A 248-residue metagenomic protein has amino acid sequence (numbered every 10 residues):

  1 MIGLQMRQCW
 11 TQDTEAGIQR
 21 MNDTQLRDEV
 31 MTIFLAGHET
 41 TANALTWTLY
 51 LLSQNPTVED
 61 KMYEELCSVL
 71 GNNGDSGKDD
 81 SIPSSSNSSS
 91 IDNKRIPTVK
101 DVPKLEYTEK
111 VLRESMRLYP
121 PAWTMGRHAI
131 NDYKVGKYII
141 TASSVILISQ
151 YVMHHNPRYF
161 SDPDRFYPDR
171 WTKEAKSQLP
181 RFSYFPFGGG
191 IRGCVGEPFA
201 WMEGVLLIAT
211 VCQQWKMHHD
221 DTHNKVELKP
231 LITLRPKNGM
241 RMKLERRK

Functional and structural regions predicted by a protein language model:
M1-A16, S88: Cytochrome P450 catalytic core segment centered on helix I
M1-I2, Y50-A122, A129, G136-L147 (+4 more regions): Cytochrome P450 I-helix active-site segment
Q5, S115, M242: A residue-level signal for conserved active-site and pocket-lining positions in enzyme catalytic cores
T11-L70, S115, S144-S149, F185-P186 (+2 more regions): Central I-helix of cytochrome P450 enzymes
T14-D28, A142, M153-M202: Cytochrome P450 heme-binding Cys-pocket and its upstream "meander" loop
M31-A42, Y50, Y138, T172 (+3 more regions): Cytochrome P450 heme-iron axial ligand motif
R127, S149-Y151, R170, G188-G189 (+1 more regions): Active-site proximal loops enriched in glycine and acidic residues that flank catalytic Cys/His/Asp and coordinate
K216, T233-K248: C-terminal helix/juxtamembrane-tail motif
